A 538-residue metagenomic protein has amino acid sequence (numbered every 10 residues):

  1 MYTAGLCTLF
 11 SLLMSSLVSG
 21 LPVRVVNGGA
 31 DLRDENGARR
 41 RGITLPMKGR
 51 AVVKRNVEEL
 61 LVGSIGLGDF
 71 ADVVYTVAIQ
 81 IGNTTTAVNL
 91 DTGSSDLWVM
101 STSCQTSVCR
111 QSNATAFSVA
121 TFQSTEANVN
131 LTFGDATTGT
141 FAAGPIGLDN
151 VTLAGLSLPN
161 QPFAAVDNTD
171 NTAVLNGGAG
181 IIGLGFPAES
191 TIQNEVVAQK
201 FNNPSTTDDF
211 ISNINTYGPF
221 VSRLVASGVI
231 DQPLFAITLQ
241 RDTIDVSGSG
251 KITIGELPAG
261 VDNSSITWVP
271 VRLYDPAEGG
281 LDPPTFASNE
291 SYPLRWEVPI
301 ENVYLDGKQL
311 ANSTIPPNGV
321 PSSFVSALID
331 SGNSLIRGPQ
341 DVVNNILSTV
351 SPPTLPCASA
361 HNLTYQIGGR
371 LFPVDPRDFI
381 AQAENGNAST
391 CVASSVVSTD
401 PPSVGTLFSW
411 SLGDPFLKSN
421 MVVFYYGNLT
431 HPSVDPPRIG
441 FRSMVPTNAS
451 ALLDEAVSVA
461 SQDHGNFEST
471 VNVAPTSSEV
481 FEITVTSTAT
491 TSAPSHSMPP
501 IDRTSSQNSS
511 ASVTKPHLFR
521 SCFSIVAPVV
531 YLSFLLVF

Functional and structural regions predicted by a protein language model:
Y2-V88, Q111-A114, T121-V129, D135 (+4 more regions): Disordered propeptide/prodomain
L21-D69, N160-N318: Aspartyl protease catalytic domain
L21-G42, Q366-F538: Aspartic protease catalytic domain
E59-V62, D69-G177, A188-E195, A360 (+1 more regions): Signature of the N-terminal lobe/flap region of pepsin-like aspartyl proteases
F70-T84, I300-F324, T399-S403: A short acidic-Thr-Gly-centered motif at the start of a beta-strand
A78-T84, T152-P159, D231-P233, G255-L257 (+3 more regions): Short strand-coil-strand connectors
L90-S95, L328-S334, G413: A short acidic Gly-Thr/Ser loop motif
P316-I346, P356, N362: Extended serine/threonine-enriched, polar tracts that run as long, contiguous segments within proteins
